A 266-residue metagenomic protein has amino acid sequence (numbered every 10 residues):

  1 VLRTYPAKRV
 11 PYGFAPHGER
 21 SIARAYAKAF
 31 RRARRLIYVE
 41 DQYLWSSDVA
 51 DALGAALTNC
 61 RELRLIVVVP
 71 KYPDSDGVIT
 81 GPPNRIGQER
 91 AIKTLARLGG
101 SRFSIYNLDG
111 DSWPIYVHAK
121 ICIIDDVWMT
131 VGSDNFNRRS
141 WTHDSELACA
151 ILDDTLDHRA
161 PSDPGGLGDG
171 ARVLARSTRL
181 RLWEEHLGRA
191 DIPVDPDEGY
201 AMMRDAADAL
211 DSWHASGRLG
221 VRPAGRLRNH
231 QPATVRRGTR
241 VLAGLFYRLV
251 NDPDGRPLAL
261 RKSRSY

Functional and structural regions predicted by a protein language model:
V1-R32: Active-site cores of enzymes that catalyze phosphoryl transfer or operate on phosphate-rich substrates
Y5, Q42-Y43, K71, V127: Residue-level signal for short, function-critical loop segments
F14-A15, D41-Q42, T80: A generic structural signal for short
P16-R20, R24, S47, I86 (+1 more regions): Conserved phosphate-coordination/catalytic loops
I22-V39, L44-W45, A55-E62: Long hydrophobic segments that form regular secondary structure
L36, A50-Y266: PLD/PLD-like phosphodiesterase catalytic module centered on the HKD motif
